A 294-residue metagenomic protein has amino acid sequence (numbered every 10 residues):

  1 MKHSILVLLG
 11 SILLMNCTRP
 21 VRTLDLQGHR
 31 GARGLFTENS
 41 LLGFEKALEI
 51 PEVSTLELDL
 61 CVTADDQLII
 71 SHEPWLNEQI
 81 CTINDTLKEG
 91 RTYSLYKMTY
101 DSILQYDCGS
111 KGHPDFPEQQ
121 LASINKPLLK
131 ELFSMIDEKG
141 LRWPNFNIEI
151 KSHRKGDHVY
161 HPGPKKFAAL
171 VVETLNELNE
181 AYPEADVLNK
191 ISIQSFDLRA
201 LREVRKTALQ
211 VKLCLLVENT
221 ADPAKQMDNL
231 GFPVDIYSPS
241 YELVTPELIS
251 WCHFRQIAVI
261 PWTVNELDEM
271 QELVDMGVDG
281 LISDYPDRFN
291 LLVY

Functional and structural regions predicted by a protein language model:
M1-L24: Bacterial Sec-dependent N-terminal signal peptides
C17-Y294: Phosphate-group recognition and catalysis centered on beta-loop-alpha active-site segments
